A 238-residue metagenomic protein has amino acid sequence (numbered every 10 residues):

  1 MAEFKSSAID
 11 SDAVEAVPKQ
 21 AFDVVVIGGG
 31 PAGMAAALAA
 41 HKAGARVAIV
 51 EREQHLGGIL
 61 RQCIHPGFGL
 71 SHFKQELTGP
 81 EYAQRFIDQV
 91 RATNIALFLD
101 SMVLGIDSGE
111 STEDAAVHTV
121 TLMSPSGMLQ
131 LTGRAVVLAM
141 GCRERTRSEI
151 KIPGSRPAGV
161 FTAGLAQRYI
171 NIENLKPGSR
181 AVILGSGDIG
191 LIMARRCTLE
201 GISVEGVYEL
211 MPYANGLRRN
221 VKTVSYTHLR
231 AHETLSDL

Functional and structural regions predicted by a protein language model:
A2-I27, F86-R180: FAD-binding core/adjacent interface of flavoenzyme oxidoreductases
F22-R85, Q89, I183-Y226: Beta1-alpha1 glycine-rich phosphate/pyrophosphate-binding loop at the start of Rossmann-like nucleotide-binding domains
A36, A40, M102, T132-A135 (+1 more regions): Long alpha-helical scaffolds
E51, A166, E233: Ca2+-coordinating acidic residues in Ca2+-binding motifs
E53-G57, G67-L70, K74, R147-E149 (+3 more regions): Generic secondary-structure boundary/loop-capping signal
T227-T234: Conserved small/polar residues in nucleotide/adenosyl-binding loops
